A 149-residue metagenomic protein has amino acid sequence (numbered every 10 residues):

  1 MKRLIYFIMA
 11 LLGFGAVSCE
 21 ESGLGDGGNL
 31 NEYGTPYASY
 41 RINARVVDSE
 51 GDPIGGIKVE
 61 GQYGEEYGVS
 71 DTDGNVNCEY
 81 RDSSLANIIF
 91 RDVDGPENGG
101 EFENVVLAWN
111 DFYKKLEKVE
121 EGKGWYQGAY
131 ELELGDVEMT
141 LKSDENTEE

Functional and structural regions predicted by a protein language model:
K2-M9: Sec-dependent signal peptide recognition, specifically the positively charged N-region followed immediately by
G15-S18: C-terminal motif of bacterial Sec signal peptides marking the signal peptidase cleavage site
E20-R41, S143-E148: Beta-strand-rich domain onsets/edges
A38, I57-V69: Short amphipathic beta-strand segments in non-cytosolic proteins
A38-E50: Beta-strand-rich structural segments
E65-Y80: Short, acidic Ser/Thr/Gly-rich low-complexity loop/linker segments typical of extracellular and cell-surface proteins
N77-I89: Short Pro-Gly-centered beta-turn/loop motif in secreted/extracellular proteins
G95-E133: Structured interaction patches on ligand/partner-binding surfaces of diverse proteins
